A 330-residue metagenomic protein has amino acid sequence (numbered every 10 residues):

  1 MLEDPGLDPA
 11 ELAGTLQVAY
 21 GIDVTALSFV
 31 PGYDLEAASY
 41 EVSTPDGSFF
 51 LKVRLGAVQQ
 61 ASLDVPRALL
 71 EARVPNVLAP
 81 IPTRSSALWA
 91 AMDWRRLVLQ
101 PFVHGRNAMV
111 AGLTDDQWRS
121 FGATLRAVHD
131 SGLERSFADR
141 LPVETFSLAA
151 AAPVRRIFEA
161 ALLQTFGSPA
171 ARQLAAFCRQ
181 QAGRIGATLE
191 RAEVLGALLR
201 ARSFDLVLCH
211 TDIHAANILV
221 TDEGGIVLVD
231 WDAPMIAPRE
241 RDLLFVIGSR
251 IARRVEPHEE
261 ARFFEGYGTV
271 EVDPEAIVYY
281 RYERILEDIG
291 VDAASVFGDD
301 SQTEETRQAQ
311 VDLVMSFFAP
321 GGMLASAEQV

Functional and structural regions predicted by a protein language model:
M1-L27: Juxta-kinase regulatory segment immediately upstream of eukaryotic protein kinase catalytic domains
S28-Y33: Protein kinase glycine-rich loop
L35-P45, F50-L51, P80, E190-L243: Active-site acidic catalytic loop and adjacent metal/ATP-binding pocket of ATP-dependent phosphoryl transfer enzymes
T44-L141: ATP-binding pocket architecture of kinase catalytic cores
G56, G105, I226, P234-I236 (+1 more regions): Activation segment
A111-Q180, L206: A cross-family kinase active-site recognition segment
A160-T165, P169, G290-V330: ATP/Mg2+ or Mg2+-diphosphate-binding catalytic cores that bind nucleotide phosphates or diphosphates via glycine-rich
R239-V272, Y282-D300, D312-F317: Active-site activation/catalytic loop segments of kinase-like enzymes and analogous catalytic loops in related
